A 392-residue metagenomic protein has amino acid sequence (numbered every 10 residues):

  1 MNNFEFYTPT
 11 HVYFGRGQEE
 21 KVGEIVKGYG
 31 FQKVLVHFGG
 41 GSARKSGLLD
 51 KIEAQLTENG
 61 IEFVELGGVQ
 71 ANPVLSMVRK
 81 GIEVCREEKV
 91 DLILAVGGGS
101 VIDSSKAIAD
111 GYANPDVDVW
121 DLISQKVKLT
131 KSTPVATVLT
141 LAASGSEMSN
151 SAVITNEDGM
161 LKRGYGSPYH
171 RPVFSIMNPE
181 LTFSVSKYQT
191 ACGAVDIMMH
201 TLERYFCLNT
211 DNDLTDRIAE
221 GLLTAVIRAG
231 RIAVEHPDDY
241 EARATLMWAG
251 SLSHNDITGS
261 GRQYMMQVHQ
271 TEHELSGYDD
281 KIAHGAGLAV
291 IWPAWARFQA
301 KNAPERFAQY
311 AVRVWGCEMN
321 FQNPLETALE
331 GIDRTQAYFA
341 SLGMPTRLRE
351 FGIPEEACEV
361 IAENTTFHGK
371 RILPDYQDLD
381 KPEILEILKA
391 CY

Functional and structural regions predicted by a protein language model:
M1-L92, L348: ATP/NTP phosphate-donor binding region
E19-V22, R44-L48, L75-M77, S100-S105 (+3 more regions): Short glycine/serine/threonine-rich phosphate/pyrophosphate-binding segments that cradle anionic phosphate groups
K51-I52, R79-I82, V101-P115, M148-S149: Short Gly/Thr/Asp-enriched flexible loops that form oxyanion-binding sites at enzyme active sites
V90-K106, T140-S146, K281-I282: Glycine/serine-rich anion-binding loops at beta->alpha junctions that coordinate negatively charged ligand groups
A113-L214, Q309: A glycine/threonine-rich phosphate-anchoring loop and its flanking beta-alpha core in nucleotide/phosphate-binding
Y169, V314, E318-Y392: C-terminal charged capping/lid subdomain of soluble metabolic enzymes
R204, L208-R334: Active-site segments that bind and position negatively charged phosphate/pyrophosphate groups
